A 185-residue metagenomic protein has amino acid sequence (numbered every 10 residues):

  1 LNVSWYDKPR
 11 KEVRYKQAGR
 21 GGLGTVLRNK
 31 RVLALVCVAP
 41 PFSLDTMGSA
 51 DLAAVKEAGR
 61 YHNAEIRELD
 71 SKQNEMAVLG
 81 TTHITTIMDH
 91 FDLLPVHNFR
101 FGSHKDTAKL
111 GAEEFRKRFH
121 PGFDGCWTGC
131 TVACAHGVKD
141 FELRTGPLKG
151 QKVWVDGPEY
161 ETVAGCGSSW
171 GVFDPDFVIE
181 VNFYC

Functional and structural regions predicted by a protein language model:
L1-C185: Intrinsically disordered, low-complexity segments enriched in small residues
